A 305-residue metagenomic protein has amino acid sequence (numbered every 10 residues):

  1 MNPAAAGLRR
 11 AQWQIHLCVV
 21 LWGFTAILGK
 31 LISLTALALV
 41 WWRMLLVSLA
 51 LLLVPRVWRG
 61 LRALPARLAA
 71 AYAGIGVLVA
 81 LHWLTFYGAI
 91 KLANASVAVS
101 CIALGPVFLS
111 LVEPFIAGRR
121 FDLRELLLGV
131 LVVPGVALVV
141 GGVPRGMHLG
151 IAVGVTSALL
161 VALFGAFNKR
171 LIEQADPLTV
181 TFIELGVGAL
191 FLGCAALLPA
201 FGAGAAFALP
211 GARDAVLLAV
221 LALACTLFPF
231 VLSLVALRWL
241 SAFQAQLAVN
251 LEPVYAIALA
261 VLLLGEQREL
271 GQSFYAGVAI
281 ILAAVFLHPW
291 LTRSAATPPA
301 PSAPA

Functional and structural regions predicted by a protein language model:
M1-W41, L49, V77, L81 (+5 more regions): Glycine-/small-residue-enriched transmembrane alpha-helix faces in small-molecule transporters and effluxers
N2, M44, F201, D214 (+1 more regions): C-terminal-most transmembrane helix of multi-pass membrane proteins
R9-I15, A38-V54, E125-L131, L149-T156 (+3 more regions): Hydrophobic alpha-helical transmembrane segments of multi-pass integral membrane proteins, especially transporters
V20-F24, L28-L31, V54, A73-G88 (+7 more regions): Hydrophobic alpha-helical transmembrane segments of multi-pass membrane transport proteins, especially secondary
I32, L39, A89, C101 (+7 more regions): Hydrophobic/aromatic residues within transmembrane alpha-helices of multi-pass small-molecule transporters
L34-L81, P106-V112, L131, L160-F167 (+2 more regions): Transmembrane alpha-helices of multi-pass small-molecule transport proteins
A38-L49, Y87-G118, S157, A242-L262: Specific alpha-helical transmembrane segments that line the substrate/conduction pathway and gating interfaces
L51, A73, L104, F121-G141 (+3 more regions): Hydrophobic transmembrane alpha-helices of multi-pass small-molecule transport proteins
